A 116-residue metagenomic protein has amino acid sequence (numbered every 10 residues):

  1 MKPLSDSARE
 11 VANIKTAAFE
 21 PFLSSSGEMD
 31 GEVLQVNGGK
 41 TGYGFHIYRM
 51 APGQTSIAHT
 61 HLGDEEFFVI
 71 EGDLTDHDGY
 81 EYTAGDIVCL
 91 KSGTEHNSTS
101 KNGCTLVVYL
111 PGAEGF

Functional and structural regions predicted by a protein language model:
M1-G42: A short, N-terminal "cap"/entry segment at the start of jelly-roll beta-barrel domains of the cupin/DSBH fold
D30-H61, Y80, K91-E95: Conserved short histidine dyad/triad with adjacent acidic residue
Y43-F45, F67, C104-T105: Structural motif
P52, H61-H77: Glycine- and acidic-residue-biased ligand/ion/polar-headgroup-sensing regions
S92-F116: Ligand-binding loop in jelly-roll beta-barrel domains
